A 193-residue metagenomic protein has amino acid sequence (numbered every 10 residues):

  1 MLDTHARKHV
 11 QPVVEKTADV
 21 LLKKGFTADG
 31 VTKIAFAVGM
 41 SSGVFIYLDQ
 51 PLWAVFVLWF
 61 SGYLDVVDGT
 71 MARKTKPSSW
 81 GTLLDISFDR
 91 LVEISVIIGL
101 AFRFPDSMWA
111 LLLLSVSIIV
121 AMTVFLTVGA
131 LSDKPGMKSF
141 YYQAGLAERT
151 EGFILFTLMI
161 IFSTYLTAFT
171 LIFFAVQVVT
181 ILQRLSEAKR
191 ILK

Functional and structural regions predicted by a protein language model:
M1-A18, S87-K193: A feature for the membrane-embedded catalytic helix bundles of lipid/isoprenoid biosynthetic enzymes
A18-D29, G81: Membrane interfacial helix-start motif at the N-side
K23-T27, P77, R90, T164: Membrane-interface junctions
G25, F45-D49, T75, F102-R103 (+1 more regions): Helix-loop junctions at the membrane-solvent interface of multi-pass transporters, primarily the C-terminal
G30-W80, L112-V116, L166-Q177: Membrane-embedded alpha-helical segments that form the functional core of polytopic membrane enzymes, especially those
S61, G81, I86, A144-G145: Catalytic tyrosine of NAD(P)H-dependent dehydrogenase/reductases that use a Tyr as the general acid/base
G69-L91, I98-A101: Alpha-helical transmembrane segments with an aromatic anchor "belt"
